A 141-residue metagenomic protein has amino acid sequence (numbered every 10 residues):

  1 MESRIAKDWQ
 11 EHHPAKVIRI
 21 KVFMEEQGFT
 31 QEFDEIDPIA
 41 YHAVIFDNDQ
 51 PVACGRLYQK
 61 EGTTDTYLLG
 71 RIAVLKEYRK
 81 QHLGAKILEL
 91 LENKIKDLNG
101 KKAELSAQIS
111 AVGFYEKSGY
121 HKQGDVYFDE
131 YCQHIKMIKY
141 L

Functional and structural regions predicted by a protein language model:
M1-A15: A short beta-loop-alpha structural element at the N-terminal edge of CoA-dependent acyl/N-acetyltransferase catalytic
W9, V17-T30: Helix-loop element at the rim of GNAT/NAT acetyltransferase active sites that forms part of the acceptor-substrate
R19, Y115, Y120: Conserved active-site tyrosine of GNAT-family acetyltransferases
V44, Q50-K60, T66-A73: Conserved beta-strand in the GNAT
K60-L69, R79, L98-K101, D129-H134: A conserved beta-turn-beta hairpin within the catalytic core of GNAT-like acetyltransferases that forms part
V74, K80-N93: Conserved acetyl-CoA-binding loop-helix of GNAT-fold acetyltransferases
L88, K94-Q108: Conserved GNAT acetyl-CoA-binding A-motif
E104-S106, H121-K136: Conserved catalytic-core motifs of GNAT/GCN5-like acyltransferases
